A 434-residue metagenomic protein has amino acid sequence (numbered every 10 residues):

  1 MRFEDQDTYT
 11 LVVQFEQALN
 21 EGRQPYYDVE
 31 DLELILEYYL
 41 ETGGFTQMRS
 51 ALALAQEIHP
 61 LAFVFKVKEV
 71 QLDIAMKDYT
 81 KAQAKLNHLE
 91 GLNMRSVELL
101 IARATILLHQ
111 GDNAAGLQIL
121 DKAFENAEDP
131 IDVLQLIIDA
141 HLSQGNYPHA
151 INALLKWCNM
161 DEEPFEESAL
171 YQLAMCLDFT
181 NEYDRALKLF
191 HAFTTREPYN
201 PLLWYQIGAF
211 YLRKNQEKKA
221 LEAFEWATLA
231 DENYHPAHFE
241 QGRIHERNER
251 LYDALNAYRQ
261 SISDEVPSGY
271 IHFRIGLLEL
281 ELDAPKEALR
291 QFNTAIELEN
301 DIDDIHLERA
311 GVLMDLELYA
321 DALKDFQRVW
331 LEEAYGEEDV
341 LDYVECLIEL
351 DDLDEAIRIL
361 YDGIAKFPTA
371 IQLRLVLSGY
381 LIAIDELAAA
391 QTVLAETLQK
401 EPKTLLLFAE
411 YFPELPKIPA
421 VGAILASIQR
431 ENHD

Functional and structural regions predicted by a protein language model:
E30, V64, E98, D132 (+8 more regions): Start-of-helix register in tetratricopeptide repeats
I58, G91-N93, N126-A127, M160-E163 (+7 more regions): Structural marker of alpha-solenoid helical repeat scaffolds
K68, A102, L136, Q172 (+7 more regions): Canonical tetratricopeptide repeat
